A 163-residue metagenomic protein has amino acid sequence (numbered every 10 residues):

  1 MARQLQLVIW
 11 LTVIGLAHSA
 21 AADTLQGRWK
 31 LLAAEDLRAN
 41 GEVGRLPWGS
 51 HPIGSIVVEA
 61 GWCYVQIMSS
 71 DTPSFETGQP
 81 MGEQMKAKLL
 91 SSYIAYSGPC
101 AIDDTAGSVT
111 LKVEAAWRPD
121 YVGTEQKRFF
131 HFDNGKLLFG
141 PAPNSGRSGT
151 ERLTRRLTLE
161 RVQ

Functional and structural regions predicted by a protein language model:
M1-I9: Bacterial N-terminal signal peptides that target proteins for export
W10-V13, H18-Q163: Lipid interaction determinants
